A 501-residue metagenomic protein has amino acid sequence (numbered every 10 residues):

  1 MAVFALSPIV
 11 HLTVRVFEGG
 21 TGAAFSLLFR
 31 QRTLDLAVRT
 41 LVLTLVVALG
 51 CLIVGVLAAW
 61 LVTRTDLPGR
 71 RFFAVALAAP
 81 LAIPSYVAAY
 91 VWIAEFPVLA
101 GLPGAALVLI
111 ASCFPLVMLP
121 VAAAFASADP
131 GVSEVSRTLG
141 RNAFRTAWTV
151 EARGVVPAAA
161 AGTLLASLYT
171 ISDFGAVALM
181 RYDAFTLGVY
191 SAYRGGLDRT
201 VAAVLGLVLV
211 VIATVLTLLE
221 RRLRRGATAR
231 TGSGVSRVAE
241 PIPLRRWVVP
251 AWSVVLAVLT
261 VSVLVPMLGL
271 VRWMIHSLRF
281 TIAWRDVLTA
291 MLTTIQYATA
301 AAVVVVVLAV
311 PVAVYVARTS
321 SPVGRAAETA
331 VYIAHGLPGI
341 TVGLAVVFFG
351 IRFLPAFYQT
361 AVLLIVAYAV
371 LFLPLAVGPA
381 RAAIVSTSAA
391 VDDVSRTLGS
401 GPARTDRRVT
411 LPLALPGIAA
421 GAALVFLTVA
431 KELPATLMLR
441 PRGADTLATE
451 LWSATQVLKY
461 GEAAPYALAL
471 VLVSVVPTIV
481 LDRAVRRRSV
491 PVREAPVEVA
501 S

Functional and structural regions predicted by a protein language model:
M1-G19, F29-A126, G154-F174, A202-R221 (+7 more regions): Membrane-water interface segments at the C-terminal ends of transmembrane alpha-helices in multi-pass inner-membrane
T13-F25, M180-T186, A227-V235, V271-I275 (+2 more regions): Peri-membrane helix termini and adjoining interfacial loops of integral membrane proteins
S26-L27, A124-F125, T149, L165 (+8 more regions): Short alpha-helical segment immediately N-terminal to, or the first helix within, an HTH/HTH-like DNA-binding domain
A37, G140-R141, T149-E151: Polytopic alpha-helical membrane proteins, predominantly small-molecule transporters/carriers
A122-S133, A143, R381-D392: Membrane-helix/interface signature in polytopic inner-membrane proteins
S136-R137, S395: The alpha-helix within a helix-turn-helix
I171-L197, K431-Y460, R493-E498: Glycine-rich helix-loop "coupling/hinge" segments at transmembrane-helix boundaries in multipass transporters
L218-V255, R488, V492-E498: Alpha-helical transmembrane segments of integral membrane proteins
